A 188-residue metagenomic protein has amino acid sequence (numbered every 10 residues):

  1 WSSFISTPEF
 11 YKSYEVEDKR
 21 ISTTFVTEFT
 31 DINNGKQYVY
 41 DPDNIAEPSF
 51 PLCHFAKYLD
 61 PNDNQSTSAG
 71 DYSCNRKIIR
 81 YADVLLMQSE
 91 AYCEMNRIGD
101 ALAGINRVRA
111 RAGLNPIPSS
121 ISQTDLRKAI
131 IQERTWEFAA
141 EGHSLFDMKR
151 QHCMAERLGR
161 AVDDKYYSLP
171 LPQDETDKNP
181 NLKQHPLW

Functional and structural regions predicted by a protein language model:
S2, D71, R76, R109 (+1 more regions): Long, intrinsically disordered, low-complexity segments
E9-Y81: Flexible, polar/acidic helix-loop-strand segments at domain edges
D18, N75-R107, R127-E137: Extended, hydrophobic/aromatic-rich amphipathic alpha-helical segments that build helical scaffolds
K19-R20, F29, R97, D147-R150: Acidic, mature catalytic/reactive cores of soluble proteins
I21-S22, D100, P116-S119: Acidic/polar loop patches that form or flank catalytic/metal-binding clefts of enzymes that bind anionic ligands
